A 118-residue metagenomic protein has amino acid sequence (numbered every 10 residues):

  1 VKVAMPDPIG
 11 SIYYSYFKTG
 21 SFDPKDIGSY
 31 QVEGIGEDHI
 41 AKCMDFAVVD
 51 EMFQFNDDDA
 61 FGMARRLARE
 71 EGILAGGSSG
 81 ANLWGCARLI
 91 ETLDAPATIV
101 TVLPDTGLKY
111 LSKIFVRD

Functional and structural regions predicted by a protein language model:
V1-G77, I114-D118: Active-site/ligand-binding loops adjacent to catalytic centers
S29, W84-D118: Phosphate-binding loop/pocket of nucleotide- and phosphate-handling active sites
I73, G77-L83, L89: Terminal helix/beta-alpha structural elements that buttress the NAD(P)+-binding lobe
